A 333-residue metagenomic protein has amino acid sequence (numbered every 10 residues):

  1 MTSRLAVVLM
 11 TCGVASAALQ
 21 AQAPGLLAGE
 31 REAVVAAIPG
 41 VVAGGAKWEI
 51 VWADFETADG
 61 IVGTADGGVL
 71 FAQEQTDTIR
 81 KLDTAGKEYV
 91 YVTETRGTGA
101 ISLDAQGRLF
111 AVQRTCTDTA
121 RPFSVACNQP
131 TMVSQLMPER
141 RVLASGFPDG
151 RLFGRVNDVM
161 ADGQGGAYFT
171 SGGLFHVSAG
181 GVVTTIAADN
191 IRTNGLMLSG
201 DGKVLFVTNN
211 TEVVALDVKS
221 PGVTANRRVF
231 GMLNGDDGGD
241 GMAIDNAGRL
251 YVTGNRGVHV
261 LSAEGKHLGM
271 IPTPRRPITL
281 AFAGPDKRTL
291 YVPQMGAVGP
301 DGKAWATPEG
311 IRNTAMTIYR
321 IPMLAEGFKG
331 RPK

Functional and structural regions predicted by a protein language model:
M1-L5: Positively charged n-region of N-terminal signal peptides that target proteins for export
A6-A17: Bacterial N-terminal signal peptides
Q22-K333: Sequence-structural signature of mature extracellular/luminal beta-sheet repeat domains, prominently beta-propellers
